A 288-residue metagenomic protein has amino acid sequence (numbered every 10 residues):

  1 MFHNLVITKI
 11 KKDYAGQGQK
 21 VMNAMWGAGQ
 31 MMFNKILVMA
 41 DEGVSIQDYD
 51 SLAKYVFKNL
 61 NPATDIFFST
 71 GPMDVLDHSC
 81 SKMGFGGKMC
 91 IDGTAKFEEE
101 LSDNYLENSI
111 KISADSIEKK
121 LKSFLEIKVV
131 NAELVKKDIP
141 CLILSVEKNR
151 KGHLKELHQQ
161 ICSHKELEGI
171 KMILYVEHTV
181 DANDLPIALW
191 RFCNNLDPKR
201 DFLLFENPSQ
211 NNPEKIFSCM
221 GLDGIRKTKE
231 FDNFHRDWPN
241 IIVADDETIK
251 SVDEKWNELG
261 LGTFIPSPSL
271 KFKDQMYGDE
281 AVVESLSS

Functional and structural regions predicted by a protein language model:
M1-S288: Charged, compositionally biased interaction regions
